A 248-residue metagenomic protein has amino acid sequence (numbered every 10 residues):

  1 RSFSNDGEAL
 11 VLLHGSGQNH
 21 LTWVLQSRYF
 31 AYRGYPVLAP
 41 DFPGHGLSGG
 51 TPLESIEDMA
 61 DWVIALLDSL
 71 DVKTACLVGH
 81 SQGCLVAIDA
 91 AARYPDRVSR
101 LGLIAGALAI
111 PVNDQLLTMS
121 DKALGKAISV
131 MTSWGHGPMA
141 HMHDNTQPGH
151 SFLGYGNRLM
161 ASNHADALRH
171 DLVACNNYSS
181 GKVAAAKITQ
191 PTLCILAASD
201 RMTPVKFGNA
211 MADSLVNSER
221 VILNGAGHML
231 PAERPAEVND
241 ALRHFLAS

Functional and structural regions predicted by a protein language model:
R1-G7: Short beta-strand-to-loop junctions in surface cap/lid or active-site-entrance loops
L13-G15, L196: The conserved beta1-alpha1 loop
G15-Q18, S81: Active-site glycine-rich loops that stabilize anionic/oxyanionic intermediates across multiple enzyme folds
V24-Y32, P36-Q82, D240: Active-site loop/oxyanion-hole signature of alpha/beta-hydrolase fold enzymes
L85-V130: Flexible "cap/lid" loop of the alpha/beta hydrolase fold
T118-K187: Conserved alpha/beta-hydrolase catalytic His-Asp/Glu region
I188, C194-L196, D200: Short beta-strand/loop motif that positions the catalytic acidic residue of the alpha/beta-hydrolase fold
S218-S248: Catalytic active-site module of serine/aspartate enzymes centered on a nucleophile-bearing elbow/loop
